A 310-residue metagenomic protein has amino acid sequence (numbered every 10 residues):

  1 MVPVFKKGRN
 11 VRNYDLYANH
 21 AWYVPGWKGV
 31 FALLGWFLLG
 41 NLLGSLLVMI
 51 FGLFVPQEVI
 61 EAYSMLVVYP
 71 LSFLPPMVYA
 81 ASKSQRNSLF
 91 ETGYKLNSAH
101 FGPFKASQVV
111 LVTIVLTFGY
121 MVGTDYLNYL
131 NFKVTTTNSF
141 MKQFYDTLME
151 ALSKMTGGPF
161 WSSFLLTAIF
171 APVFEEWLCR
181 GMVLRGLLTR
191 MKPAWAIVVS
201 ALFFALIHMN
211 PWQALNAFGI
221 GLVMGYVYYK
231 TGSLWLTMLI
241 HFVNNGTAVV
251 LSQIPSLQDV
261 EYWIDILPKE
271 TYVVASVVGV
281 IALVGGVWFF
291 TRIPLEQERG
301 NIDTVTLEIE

Functional and structural regions predicted by a protein language model:
M1-W27, S88-G93, G300-E310: N-terminal juxtamembrane cytosolic/stromal segments of multi-pass membrane proteins
L34-G40, V110-L127, Y226-N245: Hydrophobic alpha-helical membrane-insertion segments
F37-L42, S72-Y79, I114-M121, V273-P294: Hydrophobic core of alpha-helical transmembrane segments in multi-pass integral membrane proteins
F37-L89, Q108-V112: Alpha-helical transmembrane segments in multi-pass membrane proteins
L42-I50, A201, A205-L206, Q213-P268: Functionally important transmembrane alpha-helices
Q57-Y63, G93-A171, T189, N301-E310: Juxtamembrane helix-loop-helix connectors linking adjacent transmembrane helices in multi-pass membrane enzymes
F174-V199, Y226-S233: Membrane-interface helix/loop boundary segments of multi-pass membrane proteins
F242-E310: C-terminal membrane module of polytopic membrane proteins
